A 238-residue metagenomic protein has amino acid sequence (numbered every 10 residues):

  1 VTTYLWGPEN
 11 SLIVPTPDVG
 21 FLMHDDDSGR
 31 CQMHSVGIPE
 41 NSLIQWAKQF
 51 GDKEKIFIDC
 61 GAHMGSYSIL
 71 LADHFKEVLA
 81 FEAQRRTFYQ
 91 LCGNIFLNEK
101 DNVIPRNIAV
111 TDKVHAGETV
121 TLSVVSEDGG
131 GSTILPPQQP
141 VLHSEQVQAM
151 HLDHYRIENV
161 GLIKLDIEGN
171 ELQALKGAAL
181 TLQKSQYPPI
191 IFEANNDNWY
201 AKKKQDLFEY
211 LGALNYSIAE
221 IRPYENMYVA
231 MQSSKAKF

Functional and structural regions predicted by a protein language model:
V1-N98, I104, Q138-H143, L207 (+1 more regions): S-adenosyl-L-methionine
S35-I58, I104-P105, K113-E118, T133-S185 (+1 more regions): Short internal loop-to-helix segment that lines adenine-nucleotide cofactor pockets
A62-M64, R85, V110-D112, I167-G169 (+1 more regions): Short, glycine/acidic-enriched loop or turn micro-motifs at the edges of active sites
R106-I108, F192: Short loop/edge segments at beta-strand edges and connector loops that shape dinucleotide/nucleotide cofactor-binding
G117-S126: Polar, low-complexity loop segments and adjacent catalytic/binding residues used for recognizing and processing sugar
Q186-A194: Conserved beta-strand signature within the Rossmann-like core of class I S-adenosyl-L-methionine
